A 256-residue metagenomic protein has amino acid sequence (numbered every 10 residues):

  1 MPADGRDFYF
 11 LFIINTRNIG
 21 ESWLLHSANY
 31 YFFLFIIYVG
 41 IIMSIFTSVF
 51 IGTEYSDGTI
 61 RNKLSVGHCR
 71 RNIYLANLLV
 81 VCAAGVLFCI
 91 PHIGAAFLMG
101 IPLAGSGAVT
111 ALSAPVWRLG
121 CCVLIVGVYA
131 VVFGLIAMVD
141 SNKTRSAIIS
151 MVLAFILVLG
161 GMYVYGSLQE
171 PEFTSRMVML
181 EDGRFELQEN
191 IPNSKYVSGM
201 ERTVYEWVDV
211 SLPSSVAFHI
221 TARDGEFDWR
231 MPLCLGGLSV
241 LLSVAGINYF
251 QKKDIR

Functional and structural regions predicted by a protein language model:
M1, H68-C69, R145-A147: Short loop-to-helix capping motifs
P2-D4, I149-G161: Central hydrophobic cores of alpha-helical transmembrane segments in multi-pass integral membrane proteins
G5-F50, L75-R145, Q169-M177, E181-T203 (+2 more regions): Secretory targeting signals
T47-R70: Transmembrane helix boundary and interhelical loop/hinge segments in multi-pass membrane proteins
G94, L98, L135-V139, L159 (+2 more regions): Alpha-helical transmembrane segments of multipass membrane proteins
G161-P171: Juxtamembrane membrane-interface segments at transmembrane alpha-helix termini
C234-R256: Junction motif at the cytosolic side of a transmembrane helix
